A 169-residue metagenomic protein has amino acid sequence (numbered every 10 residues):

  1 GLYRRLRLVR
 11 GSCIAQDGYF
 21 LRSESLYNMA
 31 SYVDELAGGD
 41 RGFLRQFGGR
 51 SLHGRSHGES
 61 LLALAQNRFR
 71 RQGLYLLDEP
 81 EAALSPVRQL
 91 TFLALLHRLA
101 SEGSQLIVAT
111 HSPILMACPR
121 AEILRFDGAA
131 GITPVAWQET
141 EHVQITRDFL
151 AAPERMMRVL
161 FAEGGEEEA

Functional and structural regions predicted by a protein language model:
G1-G38: ABC ATPase nucleotide-binding domain signature region
R5, V9, M29-Y32, R68 (+2 more regions): Residues that form generic nucleotide/phosphate-binding pockets
L21, Y75-D78, Q105-T110: Structural recognition of the conserved hydrophobic beta-strand(s) that form the central parallel beta-sheet of P-loop
A30-R55: Conserved P-loop NTPase mechanochemical-coupling segment
S31-V33, N67, V87, R120: Hydrophobic alpha-helical membrane-insertion segments
F47, S51, R55-L77, V87-L99: GG-anchored amphipathic helix commonly corresponding to the ABC/SMC/Rad50 NBD signature/C-loop
E81-A82: Short loop immediately C-terminal to the Walker-B catalytic DE motif in ABC-type ATPase nucleotide-binding domains
V87-Q105, S112-A169: C-terminal lobe/lid and adjacent interdomain/linker elements of RecA-like ASCE P-loop ATPase modules
